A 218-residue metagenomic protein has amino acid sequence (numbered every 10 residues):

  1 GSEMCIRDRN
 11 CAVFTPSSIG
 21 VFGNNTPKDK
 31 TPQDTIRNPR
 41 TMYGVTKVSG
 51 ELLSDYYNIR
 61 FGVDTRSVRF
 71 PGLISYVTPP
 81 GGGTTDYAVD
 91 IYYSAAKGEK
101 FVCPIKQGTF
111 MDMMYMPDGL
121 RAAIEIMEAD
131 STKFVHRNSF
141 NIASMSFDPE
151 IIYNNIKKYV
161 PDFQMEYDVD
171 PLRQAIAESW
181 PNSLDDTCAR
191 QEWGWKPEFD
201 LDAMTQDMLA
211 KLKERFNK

Functional and structural regions predicted by a protein language model:
G1-I6, P149: Short, small-residue-biased leader/transition segments that mark boundaries at the very start of proteins
S2, V13, L53-S54, A122: Hydrophobic positions on the long internal alpha-helix of Rossmann-like NAD(P)-dependent oxidoreductase domains
R7-A12: A short helix->loop->beta-strand "cap" motif at the edges of active sites that frequently abuts
V13-I19, V68-F70: SDR active-site strand-loop-helix element
V21, T26-S67, I74: Catalytic helix-loop patch of NAD(P)-dependent Rossmann-fold dehydrogenases
P27, M42, T78-G83, E178: Short, solvent-exposed loop/turn segments at secondary-structure boundaries
D55-F110, M116-D118: NAD(P)-dependent short-chain dehydrogenase/reductase
P104-K106, M111-K218: C-terminal substrate-binding subdomain of Rossmann-fold SDR/epimerase-dehydratase oxidoreductases
